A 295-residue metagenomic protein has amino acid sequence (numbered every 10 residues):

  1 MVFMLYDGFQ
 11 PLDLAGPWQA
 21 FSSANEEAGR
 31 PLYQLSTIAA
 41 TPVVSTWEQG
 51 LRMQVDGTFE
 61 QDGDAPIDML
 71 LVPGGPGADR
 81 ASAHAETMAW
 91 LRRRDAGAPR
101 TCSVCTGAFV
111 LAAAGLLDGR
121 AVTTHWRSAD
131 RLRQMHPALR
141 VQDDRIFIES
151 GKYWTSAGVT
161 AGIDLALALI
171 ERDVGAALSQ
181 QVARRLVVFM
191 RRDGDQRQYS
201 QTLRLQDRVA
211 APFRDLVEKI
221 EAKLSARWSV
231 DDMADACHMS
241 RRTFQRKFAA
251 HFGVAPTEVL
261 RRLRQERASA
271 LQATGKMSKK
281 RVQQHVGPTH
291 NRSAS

Functional and structural regions predicted by a protein language model:
M1-Q61: N-terminal beta1-alpha1 cap of cysteine-dependent amidohydrolase-like domains
S36-T101: Flexible gly/pro-rich beta->alpha loop and the following alpha-helix that scaffold active-site loops
W90-R127: Catalytic nucleophile loop
L117-I146, Q181-V182, L186: A conserved active-site-flanking secondary-structure segment within enzyme catalytic domains
R145-R185: Conserved anion/nucleotide-ligand pocket segment
E171-G175, R208, P212-S229, F248-A249 (+1 more regions): Basic, amphipathic alpha-helical hairpins
V174-E218, A226: Accessory alpha-helical/coil subdomains and C-terminal extensions that flank or cap enzyme catalytic cores
K219-E221, A226-E266, Q283-S295: Basic/polar phosphate-binding segments, predominantly the helix-turn-helix DNA-binding elements of transcriptional
